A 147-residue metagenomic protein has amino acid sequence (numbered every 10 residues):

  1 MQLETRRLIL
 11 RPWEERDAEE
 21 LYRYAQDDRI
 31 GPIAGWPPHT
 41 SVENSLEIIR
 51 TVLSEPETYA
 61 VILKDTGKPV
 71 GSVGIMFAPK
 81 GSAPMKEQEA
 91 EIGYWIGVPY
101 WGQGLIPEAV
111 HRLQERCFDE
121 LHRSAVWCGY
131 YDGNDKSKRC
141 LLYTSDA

Functional and structural regions predicted by a protein language model:
M1-P99, E115-R116, E120: GNAT-family acyltransferases
E20, N44, E108-A109, K136: Charged catalytic carboxylate motif
G67, G104, N134: Conserved G/P- and acidic residue-centered "switch" motifs that form tight phosphate/ATP-binding loops in soluble
G102-R116, K138-R139: Conserved acetyl-CoA-binding loop-helix of GNAT-fold acetyltransferases
E120-G129: Conserved GNAT acetyl-CoA-binding A-motif
C128-K138: Conserved beta-strand-loop-alpha-helix junction that forms the acyl-donor binding cleft
Y143-A147: Conserved small/polar residues in nucleotide/adenosyl-binding loops
